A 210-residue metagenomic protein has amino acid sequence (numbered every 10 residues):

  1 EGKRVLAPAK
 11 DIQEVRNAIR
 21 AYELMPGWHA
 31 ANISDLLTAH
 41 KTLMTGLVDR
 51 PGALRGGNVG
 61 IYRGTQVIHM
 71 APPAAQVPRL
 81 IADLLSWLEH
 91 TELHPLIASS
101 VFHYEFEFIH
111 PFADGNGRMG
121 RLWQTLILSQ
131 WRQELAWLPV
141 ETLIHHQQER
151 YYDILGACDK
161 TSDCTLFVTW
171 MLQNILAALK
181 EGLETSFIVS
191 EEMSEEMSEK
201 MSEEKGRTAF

Functional and structural regions predicted by a protein language model:
E1-F210: FIC/Doc superfamily catalytic core
